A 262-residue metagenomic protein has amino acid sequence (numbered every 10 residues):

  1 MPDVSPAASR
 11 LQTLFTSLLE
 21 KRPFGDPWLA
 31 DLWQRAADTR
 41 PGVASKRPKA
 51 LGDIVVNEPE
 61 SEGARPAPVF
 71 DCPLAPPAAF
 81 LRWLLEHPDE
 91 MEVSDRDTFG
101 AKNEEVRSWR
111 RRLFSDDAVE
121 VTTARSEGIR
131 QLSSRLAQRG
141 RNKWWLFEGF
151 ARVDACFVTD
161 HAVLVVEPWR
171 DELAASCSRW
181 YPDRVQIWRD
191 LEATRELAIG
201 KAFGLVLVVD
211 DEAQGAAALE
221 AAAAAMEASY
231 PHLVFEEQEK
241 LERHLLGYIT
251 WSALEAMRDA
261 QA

Functional and structural regions predicted by a protein language model:
M1-A262: Charged, terminal alpha-helix-loop-beta segments that serve as non-catalytic nucleic-acid engagement and/or assembly
